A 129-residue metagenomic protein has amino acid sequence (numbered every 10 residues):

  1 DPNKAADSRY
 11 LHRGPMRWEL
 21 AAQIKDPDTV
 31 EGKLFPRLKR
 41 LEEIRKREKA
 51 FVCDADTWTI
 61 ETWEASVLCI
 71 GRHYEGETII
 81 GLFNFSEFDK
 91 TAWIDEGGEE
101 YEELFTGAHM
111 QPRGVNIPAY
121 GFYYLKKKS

Functional and structural regions predicted by a protein language model:
D1-I79, F85-W93, I117: Loop/helix patches that line or flank the sugar-binding groove of alpha-linked glycan CAZymes
W18, T106, K127: Active-site donor-binding loop signature of nucleotide-sugar glycosyltransferases
T29, A108-H109: Generic detector of short alpha-helix boundary/capping microenvironments and adjacent low-complexity segments
E77-T78, M110-P112: Short, surface-exposed beta-strand/loop "edge" segments at domain boundaries and coil↔beta transitions
I80-F83, E103, L125-K126: Conserved active-site loop/cleft motifs that coordinate metal ions or position small ligands
F88-G107: Beta-strand-rich binding/interaction modules
Q111-S129: C-terminal beta-strand-rich structural cap/linker in extracellular carbohydrate-active enzymes
